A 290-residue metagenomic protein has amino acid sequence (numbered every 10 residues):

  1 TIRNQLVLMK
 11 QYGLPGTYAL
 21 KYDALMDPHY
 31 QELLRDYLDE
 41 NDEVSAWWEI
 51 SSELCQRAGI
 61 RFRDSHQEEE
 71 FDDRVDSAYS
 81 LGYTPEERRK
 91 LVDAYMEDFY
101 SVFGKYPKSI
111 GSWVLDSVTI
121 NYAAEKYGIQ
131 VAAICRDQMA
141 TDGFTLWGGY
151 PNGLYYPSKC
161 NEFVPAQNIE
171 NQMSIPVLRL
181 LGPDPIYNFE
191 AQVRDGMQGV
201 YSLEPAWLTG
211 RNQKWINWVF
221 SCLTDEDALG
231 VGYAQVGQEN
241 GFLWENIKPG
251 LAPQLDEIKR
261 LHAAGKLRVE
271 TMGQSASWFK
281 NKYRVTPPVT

Functional and structural regions predicted by a protein language model:
T1-V7, E97, S101-V102, Y106 (+1 more regions): Catalytic grooves of carbohydrate-active enzymes
T1-V75, K108-G111, A132-A133, G232-G237 (+1 more regions): Short, well-structured secondary-structure segments
V7-A19, D73-S117, S221-G237: CE4/NodB-like, metal-dependent polysaccharide N-deacetylase domain that modifies extracellular/periplasmic N-acetylated
A19-Q31, S52-C55, I110-I120, M139-D142 (+3 more regions): Acidic-and-aromatic substrate-binding clefts and catalytic sites of carbohydrate-active enzymes
A46-E49, A133-G149, G265-A276: A generic structural motif
Q67-K90, P151-A191: Low-complexity, serine/threonine/proline-enriched polar segments
T84-E162, F242, K248-P249: Catalytic domains of cell-wall/extracellular-matrix polysaccharide-remodeling enzymes, centered on de-N-acetylation
F279-T290: Surface beta-strand/loop "capping" patches
